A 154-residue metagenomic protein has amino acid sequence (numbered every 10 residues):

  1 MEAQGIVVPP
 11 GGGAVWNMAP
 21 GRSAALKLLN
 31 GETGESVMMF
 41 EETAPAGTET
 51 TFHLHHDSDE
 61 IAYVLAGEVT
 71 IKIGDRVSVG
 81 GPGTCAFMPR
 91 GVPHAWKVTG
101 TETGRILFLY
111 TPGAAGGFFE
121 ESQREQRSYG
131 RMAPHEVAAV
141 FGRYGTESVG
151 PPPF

Functional and structural regions predicted by a protein language model:
M1-V37, R124, S128-F154: A short, N-terminal "cap"/entry segment at the start of jelly-roll beta-barrel domains of the cupin/DSBH fold
V7-P9, E68, D75-P93: Short acidic-glycine-tyrosine-enriched beta hairpin
P9, A25-L26, F40-H55: Conserved short histidine dyad/triad with adjacent acidic residue
E32-E35, A44-T48, I61, E68-T70: Short, charged/polar surface micro-motifs in flexible loops or helix N-caps
T33, T70, R90-G116: Ligand-binding loop in jelly-roll beta-barrel domains
E42, H53-H55, D59-V64, S78 (+1 more regions): His/acidic/aromatic-lined binding-pocket segments of jelly-roll/cupin-type domains and related regulatory beta-sandwich
A44-A46, L65, R90, G100: Short loop/turn positions at the edges of beta-strands in beta-sheet-rich folds
T48, H56, E68-V69, C85-F87 (+4 more regions): Hydrophobic small-molecule pocket/channel-lining residues, especially in calycin-type beta-barrels
